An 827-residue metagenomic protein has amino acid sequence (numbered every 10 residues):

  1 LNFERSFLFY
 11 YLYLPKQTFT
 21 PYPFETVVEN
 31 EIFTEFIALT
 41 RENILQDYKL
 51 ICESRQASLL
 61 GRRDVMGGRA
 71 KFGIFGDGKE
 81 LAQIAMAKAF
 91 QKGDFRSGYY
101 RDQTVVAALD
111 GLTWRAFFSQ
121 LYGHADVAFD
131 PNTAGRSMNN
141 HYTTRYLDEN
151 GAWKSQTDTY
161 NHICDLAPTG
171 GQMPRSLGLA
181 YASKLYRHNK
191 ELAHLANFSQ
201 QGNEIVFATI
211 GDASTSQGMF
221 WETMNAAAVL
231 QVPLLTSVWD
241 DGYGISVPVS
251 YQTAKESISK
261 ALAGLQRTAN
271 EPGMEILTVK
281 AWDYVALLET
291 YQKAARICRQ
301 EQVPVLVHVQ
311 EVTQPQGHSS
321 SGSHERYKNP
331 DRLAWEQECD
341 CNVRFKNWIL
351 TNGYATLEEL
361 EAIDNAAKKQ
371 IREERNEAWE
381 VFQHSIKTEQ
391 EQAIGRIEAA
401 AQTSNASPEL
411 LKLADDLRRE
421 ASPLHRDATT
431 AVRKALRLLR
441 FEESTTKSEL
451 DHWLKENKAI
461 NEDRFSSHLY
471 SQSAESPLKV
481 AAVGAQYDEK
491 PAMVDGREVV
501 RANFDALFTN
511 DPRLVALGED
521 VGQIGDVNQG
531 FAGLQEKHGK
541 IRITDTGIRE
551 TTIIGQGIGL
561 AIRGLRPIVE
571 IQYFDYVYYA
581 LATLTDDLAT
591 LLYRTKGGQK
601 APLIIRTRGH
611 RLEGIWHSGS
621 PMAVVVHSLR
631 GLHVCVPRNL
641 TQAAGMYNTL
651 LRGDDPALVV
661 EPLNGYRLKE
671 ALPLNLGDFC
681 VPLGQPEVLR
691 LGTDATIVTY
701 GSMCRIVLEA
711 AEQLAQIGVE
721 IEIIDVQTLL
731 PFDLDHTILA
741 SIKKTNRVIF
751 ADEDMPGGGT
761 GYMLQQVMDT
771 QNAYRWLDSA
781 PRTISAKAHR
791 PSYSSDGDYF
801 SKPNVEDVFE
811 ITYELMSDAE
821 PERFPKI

Functional and structural regions predicted by a protein language model:
E4-A82, K88-A89, P315-G317, S321-H538 (+2 more regions): Conserved acidic/glycine
Q56-S237, G242-G244, P248-Q266, E271 (+4 more regions): Cofactor-binding active-site loop characterized by glycine-rich and histidine/acidic residues
E80-I84, Y160-G242, E256, V279-I297 (+5 more regions): Thiamine diphosphate
Y99-Y100, S176, T209-I210, T236-D240 (+8 more regions): Short beta-strand segments
L234-A431, G533, L663-I827: Thiamine diphosphate
Y284-P304, L357-E359, Y579-A580, L591-R594 (+4 more regions): Phosphate/diphosphate-binding loops
Q599, G609-E613, H617, M622 (+3 more regions): Active-site phosphate/pyrophosphate-binding segments
